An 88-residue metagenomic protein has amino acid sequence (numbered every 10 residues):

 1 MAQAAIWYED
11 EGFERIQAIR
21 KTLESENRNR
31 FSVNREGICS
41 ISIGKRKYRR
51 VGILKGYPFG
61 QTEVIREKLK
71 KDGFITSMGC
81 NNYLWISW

Functional and structural regions predicted by a protein language model:
M1-L54: An N-terminal amphipathic alpha-helical segment
Y57-W88: Short, compact, well-ordered microdomains
